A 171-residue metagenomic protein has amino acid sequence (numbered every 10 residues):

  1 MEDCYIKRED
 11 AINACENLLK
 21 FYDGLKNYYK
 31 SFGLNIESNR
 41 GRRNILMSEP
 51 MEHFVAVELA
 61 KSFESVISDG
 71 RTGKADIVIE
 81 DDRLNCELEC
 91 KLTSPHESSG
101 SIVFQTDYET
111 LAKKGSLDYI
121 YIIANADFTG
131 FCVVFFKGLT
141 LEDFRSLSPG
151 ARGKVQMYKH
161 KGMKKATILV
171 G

Functional and structural regions predicted by a protein language model:
M1-A75, E80-R83, L92-G171: Nucleic-acid endonuclease domains
